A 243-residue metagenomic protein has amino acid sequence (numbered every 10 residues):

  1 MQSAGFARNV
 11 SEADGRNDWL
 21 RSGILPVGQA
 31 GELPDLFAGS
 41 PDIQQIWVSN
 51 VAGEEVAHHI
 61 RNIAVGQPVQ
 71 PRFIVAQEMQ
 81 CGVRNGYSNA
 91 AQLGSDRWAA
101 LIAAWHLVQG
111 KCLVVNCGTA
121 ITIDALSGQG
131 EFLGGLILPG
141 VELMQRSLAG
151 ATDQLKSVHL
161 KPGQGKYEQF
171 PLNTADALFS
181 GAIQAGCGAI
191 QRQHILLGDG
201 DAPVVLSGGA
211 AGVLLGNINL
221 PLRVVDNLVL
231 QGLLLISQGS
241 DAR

Functional and structural regions predicted by a protein language model:
M1-Q80: N-terminal glycine/serine-rich phosphate-binding loop of ATP-dependent small-molecule kinases, especially carbohydrate
M1-S22, A104, V108-F132, L148 (+1 more regions): Gly/Thr-rich phosphate-binding beta-strand-loop-beta motif of the actin/hexokinase/Hsp70
G23, G165-P203, A210, P221-L222: Adenine-nucleotide phosphate-binding core of ATP-dependent small-molecule kinases
W47, C112-N116, V205: Short glycine-aspartate micro-motif
S49-V56, S180, D201-I218: Glycine-rich phosphate-binding loops at beta-strand->alpha-helix junctions
R72-V114, A120: Active-site neighborhood for divalent-cation/phosphate handling
A91-L93, A100-I102, H106-Q109, L133-F179 (+2 more regions): Glycine-rich phosphate-binding loop plus the immediately following alpha-helix
D153, L222-R243: Glycine-rich phosphate-binding/hydrolytic loop that grips phosphoryl groups
